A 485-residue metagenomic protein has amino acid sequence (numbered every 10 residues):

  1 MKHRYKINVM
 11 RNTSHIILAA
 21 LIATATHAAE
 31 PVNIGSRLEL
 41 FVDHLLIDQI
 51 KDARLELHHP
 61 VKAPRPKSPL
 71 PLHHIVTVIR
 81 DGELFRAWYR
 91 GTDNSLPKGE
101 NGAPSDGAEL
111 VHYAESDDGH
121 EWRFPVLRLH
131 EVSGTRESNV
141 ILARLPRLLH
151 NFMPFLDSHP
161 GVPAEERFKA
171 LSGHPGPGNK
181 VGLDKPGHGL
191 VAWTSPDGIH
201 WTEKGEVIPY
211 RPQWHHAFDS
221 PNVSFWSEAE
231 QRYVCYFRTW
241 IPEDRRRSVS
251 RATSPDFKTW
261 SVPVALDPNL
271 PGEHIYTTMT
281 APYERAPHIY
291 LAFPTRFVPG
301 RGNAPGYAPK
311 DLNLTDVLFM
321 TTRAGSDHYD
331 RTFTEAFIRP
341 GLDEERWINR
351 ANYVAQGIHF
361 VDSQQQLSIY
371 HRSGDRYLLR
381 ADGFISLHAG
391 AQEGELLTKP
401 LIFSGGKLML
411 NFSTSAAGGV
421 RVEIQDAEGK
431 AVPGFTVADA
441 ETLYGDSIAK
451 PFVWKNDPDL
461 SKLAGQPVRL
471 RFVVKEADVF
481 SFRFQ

Functional and structural regions predicted by a protein language model:
M1-R11: N-terminal secretory signal peptides that target proteins for export/translocation
R4, L21-T24, D43: Low-complexity, intrinsically disordered/propeptide-like segments
K6, S14-I17, S36, K51: Terminal low-complexity, poorly structured segments
I7-V9, A19, K62: Alpha-helical and His/Cys-centered functional microenvironments
T13-A25: Bacterial N-terminal signal peptides
A28-Q485: Carbohydrate-active catalytic/glycan-binding domains of CAZyme proteins, especially the secreted or lumenal ectodomains
